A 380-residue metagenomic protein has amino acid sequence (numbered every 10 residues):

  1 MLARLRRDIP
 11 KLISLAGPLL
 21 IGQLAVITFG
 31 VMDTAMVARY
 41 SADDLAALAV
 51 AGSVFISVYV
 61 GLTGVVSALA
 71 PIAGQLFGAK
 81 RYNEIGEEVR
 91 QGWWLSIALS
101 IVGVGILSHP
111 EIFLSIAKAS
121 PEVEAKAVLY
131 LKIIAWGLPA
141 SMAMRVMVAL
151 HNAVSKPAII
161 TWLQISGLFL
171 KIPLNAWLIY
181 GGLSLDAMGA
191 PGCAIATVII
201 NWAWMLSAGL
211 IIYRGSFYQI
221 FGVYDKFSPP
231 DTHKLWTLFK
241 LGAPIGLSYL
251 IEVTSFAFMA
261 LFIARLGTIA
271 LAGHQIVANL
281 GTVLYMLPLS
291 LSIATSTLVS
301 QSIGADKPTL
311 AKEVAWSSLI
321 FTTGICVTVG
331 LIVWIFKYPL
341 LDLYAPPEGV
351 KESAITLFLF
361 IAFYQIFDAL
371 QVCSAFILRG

Functional and structural regions predicted by a protein language model:
M1-A16, A73-P139, L183-A243, V299-Y364: Short alpha-helical transmembrane segments in multi-pass integral membrane proteins
R4-A35, R39-Y40, S53-I72, S96-V104 (+4 more regions): N-terminal transmembrane alpha-helices
S14-D33, I133, G137, M144 (+7 more regions): Transmembrane helical elements of multi-pass membrane transporters/channels
L19, Q23, T34-A35, G52 (+14 more regions): Transmembrane alpha-helix boundary and packing residues in multipass membrane permease domains and related
I27-A46, L114-P121, W177-M188, L250-V283 (+2 more regions): Helix-terminus/linker motif at the lipid-water interface of multi-pass membrane proteins
A42-S53, A127, L131, A194 (+2 more regions): Small-residue hotspots at the loop-to-helix junctions and early N-terminal turns of transmembrane alpha-helices
L45-V104, S108, S141-I160, G273-K337 (+1 more regions): Small-residue-rich hydrophobic transmembrane alpha-helices
